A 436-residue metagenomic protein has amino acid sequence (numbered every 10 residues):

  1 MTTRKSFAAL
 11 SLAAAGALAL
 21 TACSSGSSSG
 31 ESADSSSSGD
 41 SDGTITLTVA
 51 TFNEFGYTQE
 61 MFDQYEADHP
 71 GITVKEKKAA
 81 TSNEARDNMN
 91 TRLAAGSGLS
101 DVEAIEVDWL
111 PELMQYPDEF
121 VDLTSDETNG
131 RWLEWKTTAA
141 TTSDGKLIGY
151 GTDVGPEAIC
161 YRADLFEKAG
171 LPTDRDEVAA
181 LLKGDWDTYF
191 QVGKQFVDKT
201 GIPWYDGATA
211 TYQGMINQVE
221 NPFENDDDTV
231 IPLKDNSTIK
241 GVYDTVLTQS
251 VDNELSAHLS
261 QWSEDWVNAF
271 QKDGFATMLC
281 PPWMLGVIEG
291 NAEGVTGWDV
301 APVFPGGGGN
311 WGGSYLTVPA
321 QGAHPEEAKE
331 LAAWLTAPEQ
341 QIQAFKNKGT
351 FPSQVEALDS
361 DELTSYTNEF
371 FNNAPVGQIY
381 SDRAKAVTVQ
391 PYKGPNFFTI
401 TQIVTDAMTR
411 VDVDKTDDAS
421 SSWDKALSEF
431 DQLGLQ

Functional and structural regions predicted by a protein language model:
M1-T46, A67, S428-Q436: Short, low-complexity disordered leader/linker segments with a strong preference for bacterial N-terminal type II
D42-E54, I72-K77, D101-V102, I148 (+1 more regions): Short, well-ordered beta-strand elements
Q64-L133, G149, K168-A169, A269 (+2 more regions): Extracytoplasmic "Venus flytrap"/periplasmic binding protein-like
V107-A158, D187, G297-V300, S365-N368: Hinge/lid segment of periplasmic solute-binding proteins
P111-Q115, T137-E177, G207-D228, W311-V318 (+1 more regions): Periplasmic solute-binding protein
F190, D228-S260: Glycine-centered hinge/linker elements that transmit conformational signals in sensory and ligand-binding systems
D252, G290-S353: Extracytoplasmic/periplasmic substrate-recognition and gating elements
F371-A426: C-terminal capping/gating helix-and-loop segments adjacent to ligand/active sites or protein-protein/ligand interfaces
